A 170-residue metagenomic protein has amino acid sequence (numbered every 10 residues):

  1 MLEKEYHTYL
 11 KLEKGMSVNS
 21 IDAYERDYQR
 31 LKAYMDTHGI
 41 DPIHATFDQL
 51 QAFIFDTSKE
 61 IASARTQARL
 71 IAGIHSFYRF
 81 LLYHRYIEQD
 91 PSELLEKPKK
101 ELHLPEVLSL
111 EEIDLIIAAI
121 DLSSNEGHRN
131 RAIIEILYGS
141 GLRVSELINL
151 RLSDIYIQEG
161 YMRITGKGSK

Functional and structural regions predicted by a protein language model:
M1-K170: Conserved catalytic core of the tyrosine transesterase superfamily
